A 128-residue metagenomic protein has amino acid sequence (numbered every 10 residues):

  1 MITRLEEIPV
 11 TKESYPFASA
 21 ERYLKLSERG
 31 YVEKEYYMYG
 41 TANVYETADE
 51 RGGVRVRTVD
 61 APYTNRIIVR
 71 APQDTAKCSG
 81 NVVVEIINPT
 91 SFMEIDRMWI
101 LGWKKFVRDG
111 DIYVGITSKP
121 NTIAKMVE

Functional and structural regions predicted by a protein language model:
M1-I100: Catalytic-loop region of hydrolases
S91, K105-E128: Cap/lid segment of the alpha/beta-hydrolase catalytic domain
